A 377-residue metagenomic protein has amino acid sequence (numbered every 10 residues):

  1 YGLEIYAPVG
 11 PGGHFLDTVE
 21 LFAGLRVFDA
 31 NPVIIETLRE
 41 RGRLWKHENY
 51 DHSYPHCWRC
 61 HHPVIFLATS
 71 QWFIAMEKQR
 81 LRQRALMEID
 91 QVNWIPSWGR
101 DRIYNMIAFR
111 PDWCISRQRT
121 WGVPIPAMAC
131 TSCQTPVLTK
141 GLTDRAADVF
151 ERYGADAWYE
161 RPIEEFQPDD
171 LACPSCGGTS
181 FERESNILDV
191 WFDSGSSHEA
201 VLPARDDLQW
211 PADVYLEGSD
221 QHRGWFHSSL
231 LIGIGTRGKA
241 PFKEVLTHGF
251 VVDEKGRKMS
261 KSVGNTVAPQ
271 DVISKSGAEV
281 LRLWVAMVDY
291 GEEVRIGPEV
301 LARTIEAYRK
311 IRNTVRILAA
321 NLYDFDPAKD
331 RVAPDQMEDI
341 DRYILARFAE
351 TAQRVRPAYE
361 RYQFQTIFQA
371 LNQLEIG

Functional and structural regions predicted by a protein language model:
Y1-D144, D148, Y153, A157-I163 (+5 more regions): Residue patterns forming the tRNA-binding/recognition surfaces of aminoacyl-tRNA synthetases and related DALR
Y1-G2, R145-A147, P203-A204, L230-G233: Short active-site loop/helix that positions an aromatic residue
C57, C130, D170-C176: Short cysteine-rich clusters marking metal-coordination/redox-active sites
G178, R237-K239, V315-K329: Proline-centered turn/helix-capping motifs that create local helix->coil transitions or kinks
F181, F325-Q353, Q373: Acidic, turn-prone loop/beta-hairpin segments
R183-W210, K243, G377: Active-site-adjacent "gating/activation" loops or surface patches in catalytic cores
W210-Q221: A short glycine/serine-rich beta->alpha loop
S228-R237, L371: Alpha-helical support elements that line or immediately flank enzyme active sites and cofactor-binding pockets
